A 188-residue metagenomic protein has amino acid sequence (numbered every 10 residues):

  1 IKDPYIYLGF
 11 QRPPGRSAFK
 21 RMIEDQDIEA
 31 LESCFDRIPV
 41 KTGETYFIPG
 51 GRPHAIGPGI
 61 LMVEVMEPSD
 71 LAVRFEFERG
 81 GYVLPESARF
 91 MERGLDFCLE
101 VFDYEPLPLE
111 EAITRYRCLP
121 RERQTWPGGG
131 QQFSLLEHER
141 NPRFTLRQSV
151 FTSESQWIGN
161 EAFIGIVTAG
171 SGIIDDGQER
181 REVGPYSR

Functional and structural regions predicted by a protein language model:
I1-T42, G57-S171, D175-R181, P185: Active-site region of the double-stranded beta-helix
F47-G50, P58: Conserved "cap/hinge" positions at secondary-structure junctions
